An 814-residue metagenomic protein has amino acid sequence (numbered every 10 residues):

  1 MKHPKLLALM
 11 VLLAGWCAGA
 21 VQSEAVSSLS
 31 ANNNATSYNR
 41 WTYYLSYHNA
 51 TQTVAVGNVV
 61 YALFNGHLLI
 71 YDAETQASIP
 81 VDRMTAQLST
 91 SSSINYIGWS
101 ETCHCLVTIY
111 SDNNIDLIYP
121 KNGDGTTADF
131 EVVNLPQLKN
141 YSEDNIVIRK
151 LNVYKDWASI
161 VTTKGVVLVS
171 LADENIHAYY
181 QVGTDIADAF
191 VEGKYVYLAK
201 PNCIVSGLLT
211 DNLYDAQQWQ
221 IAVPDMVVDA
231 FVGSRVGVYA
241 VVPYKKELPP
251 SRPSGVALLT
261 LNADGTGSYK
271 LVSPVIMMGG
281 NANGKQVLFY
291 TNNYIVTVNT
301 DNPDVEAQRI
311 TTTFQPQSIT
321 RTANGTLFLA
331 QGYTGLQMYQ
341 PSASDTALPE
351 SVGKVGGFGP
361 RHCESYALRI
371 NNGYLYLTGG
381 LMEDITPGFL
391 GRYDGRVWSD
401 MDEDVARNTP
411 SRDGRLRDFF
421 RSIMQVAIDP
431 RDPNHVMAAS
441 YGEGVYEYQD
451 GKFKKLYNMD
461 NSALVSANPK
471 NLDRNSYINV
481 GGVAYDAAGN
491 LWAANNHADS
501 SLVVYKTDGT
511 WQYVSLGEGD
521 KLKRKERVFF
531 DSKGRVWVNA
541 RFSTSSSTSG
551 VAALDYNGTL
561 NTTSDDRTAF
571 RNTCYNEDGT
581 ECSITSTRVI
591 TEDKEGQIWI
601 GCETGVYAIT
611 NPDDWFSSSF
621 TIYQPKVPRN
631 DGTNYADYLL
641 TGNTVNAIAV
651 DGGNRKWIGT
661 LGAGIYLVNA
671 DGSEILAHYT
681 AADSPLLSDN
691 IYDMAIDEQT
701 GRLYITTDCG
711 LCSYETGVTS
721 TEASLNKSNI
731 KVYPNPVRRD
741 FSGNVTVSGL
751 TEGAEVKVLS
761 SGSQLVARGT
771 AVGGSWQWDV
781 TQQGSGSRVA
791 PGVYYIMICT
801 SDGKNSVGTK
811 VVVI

Functional and structural regions predicted by a protein language model:
M1-A8: Bacterial N-terminal signal peptides that target proteins for export
A8-W16: Bacterial N-terminal signal peptides
A20-I730, L765: Carboxylate-rich, polar loop motifs that coordinate divalent cations or form catalytic acidic clusters
S724-K757, S775-W778, G784: Glycine-centered coil/turn sites that cap beta-strands in beta-rich domains
E755-V766, Y794-Y795, G803: Short, glycine-anchored, charge-dense loop/turn motifs used at functional sites
A771-K804: Short, surface-exposed loop/turn motifs with a glycine/proline- and acidic-biased composition
S806-V811: Edge beta-strands of extracellular beta-sandwich domains
